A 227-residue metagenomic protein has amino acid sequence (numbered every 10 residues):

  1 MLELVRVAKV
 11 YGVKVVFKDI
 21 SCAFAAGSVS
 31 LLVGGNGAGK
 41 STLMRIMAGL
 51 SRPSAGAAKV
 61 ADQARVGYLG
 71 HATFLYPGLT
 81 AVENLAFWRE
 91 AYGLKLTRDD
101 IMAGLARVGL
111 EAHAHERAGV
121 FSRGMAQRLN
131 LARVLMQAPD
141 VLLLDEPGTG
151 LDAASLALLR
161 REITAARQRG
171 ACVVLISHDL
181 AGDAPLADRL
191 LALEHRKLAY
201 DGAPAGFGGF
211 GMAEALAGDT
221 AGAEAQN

Functional and structural regions predicted by a protein language model:
L2, F17-D19: Conserved structural motif at the start of ABC-family nucleotide-binding domains
V33-G35: The feature captures the beta-strand-to-loop junction immediately N-terminal to the Walker
A48: Helix-to-loop junction immediately C-terminal to a conserved catalytic motif
A86, L96-H113: Conserved ABC ATPase "signature" region
L142-D145: Catalytic Walker B motif of ABC-type/P-loop ATPase nucleotide-binding domains
S177-H178: H-loop/switch region of ABC-family ATPase nucleotide-binding domains
K197-D219: Conserved beta-strand-loop-alpha-helix hinge in the C-terminal portion of ABC ATPase nucleotide-binding domains
